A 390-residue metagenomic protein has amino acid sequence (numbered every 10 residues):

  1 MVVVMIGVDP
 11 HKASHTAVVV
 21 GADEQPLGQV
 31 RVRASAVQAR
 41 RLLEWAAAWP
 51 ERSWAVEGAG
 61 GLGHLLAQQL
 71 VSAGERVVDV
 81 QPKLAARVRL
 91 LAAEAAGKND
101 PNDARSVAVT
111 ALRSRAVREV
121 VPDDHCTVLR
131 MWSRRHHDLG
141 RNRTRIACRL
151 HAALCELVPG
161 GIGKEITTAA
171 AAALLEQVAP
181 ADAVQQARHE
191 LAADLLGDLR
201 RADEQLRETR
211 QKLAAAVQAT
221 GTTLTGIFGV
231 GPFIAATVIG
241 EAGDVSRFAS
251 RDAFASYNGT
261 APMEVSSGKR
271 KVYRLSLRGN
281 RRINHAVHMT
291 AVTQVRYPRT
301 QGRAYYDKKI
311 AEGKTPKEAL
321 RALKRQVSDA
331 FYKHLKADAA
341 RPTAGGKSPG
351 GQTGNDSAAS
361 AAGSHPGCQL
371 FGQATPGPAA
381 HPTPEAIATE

Functional and structural regions predicted by a protein language model:
V2-G21, V107, L139: Gly/Thr-rich phosphate-binding beta-strand-loop-beta motif of the actin/hexokinase/Hsp70
K12-V37: Short glycine-rich, Thr/Ser-proximal phosphate-binding strand/loop in the N-terminal lobe of ATP-dependent enzymes
A36-S53: Short, basic/hydrophobic alpha-helical segments
A39, P232-E312, P316, S364 (+2 more regions): Phosphate-backbone recognition surface of nucleic-acid-processing proteins
E51-L62: Short glycine-rich phosphate-binding loop at a beta-alpha junction
V78-E119, D138, A169-L174, R270-R278 (+1 more regions): Short alpha-helix plus adjacent loop in nuclease-associated cores
T127, W132-T223, G350, E385: Glycine-rich, often acidic, oxyanion-interacting loops/wings at catalytic, nucleic-acid, or phospho-protein interfaces
I310-A362: Basic, amphipathic alpha-helical segments enriched in Lys/Arg and hydrophobic/aromatic residues
